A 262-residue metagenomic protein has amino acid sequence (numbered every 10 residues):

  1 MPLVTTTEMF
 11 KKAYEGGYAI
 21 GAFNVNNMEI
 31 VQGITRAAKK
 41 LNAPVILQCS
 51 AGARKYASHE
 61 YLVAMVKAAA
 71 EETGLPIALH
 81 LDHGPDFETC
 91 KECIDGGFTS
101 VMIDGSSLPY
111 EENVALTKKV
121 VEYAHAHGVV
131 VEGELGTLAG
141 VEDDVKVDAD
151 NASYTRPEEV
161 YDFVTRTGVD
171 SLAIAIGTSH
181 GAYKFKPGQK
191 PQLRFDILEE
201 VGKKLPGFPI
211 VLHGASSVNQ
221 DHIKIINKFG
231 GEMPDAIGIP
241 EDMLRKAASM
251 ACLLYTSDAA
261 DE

Functional and structural regions predicted by a protein language model:
M1-I20: N-terminal amphipathic alpha-helix/helix-capping segment at the start of soluble metabolic enzymes
Y18-N27, L75-P85, K146-Y154, E232-D235: Active-site mouth loops of central-metabolism enzymes
I20-F23, V45-Q48, I77-L81, V101-I103 (+3 more regions): Hydrophobic faces of well-ordered beta-strands that scaffold small-molecule active sites in alpha/beta enzyme cores
M28-V45, A64-A68, E72, F87-I103 (+3 more regions): Alpha/beta enzyme core
Y61, K184-G188, Q220-N227: Histidine/acidic-residue-rich catalytic or RNA/ligand-binding cores of hydrolases and nuclease-related proteins
E88-E92, N219-K224, M243-R245: Catalytic cores of alpha/beta
A175, G181, P209-N219: A structural signal for small-residue-enriched, beta-sheet-centric alpha/beta enzyme cores and oligomeric scaffold folds
Y255-E262: Conserved small/polar residues in nucleotide/adenosyl-binding loops
